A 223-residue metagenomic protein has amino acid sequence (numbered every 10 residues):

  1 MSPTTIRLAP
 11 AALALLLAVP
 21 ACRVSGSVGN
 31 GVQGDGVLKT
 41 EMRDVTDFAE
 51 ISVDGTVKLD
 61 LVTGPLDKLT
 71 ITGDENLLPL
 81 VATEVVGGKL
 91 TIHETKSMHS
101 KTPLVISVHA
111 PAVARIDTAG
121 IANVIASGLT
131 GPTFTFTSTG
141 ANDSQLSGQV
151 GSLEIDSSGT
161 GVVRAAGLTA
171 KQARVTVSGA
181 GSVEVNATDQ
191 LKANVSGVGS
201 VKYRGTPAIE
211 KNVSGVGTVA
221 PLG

Functional and structural regions predicted by a protein language model:
M1-G223: Intrinsically disordered, low-complexity terminal regions
